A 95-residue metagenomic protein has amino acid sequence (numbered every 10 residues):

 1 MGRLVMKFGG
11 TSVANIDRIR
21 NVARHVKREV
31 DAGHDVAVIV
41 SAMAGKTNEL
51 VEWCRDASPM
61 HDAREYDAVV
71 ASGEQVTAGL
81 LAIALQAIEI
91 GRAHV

Functional and structural regions predicted by a protein language model:
M1-H94: Nucleotide/pyrophosphate-binding catalytic subdomain
